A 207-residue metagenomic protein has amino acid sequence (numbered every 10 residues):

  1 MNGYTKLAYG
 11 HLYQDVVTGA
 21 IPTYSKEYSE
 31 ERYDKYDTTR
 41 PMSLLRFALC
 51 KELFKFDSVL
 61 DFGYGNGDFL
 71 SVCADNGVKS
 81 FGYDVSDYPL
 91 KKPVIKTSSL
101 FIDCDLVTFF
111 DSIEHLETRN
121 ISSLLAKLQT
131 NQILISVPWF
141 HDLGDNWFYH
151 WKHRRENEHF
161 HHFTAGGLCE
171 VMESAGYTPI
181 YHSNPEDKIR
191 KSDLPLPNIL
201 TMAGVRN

Functional and structural regions predicted by a protein language model:
M1-F110, R119-K127, Y181-D187, D193-V205: Conserved N-terminal segment of class I S-adenosyl-L-methionine
F109, L116-N207: S-adenosyl-L-methionine-dependent methyltransferase catalytic module, highlighting the catalytic core
